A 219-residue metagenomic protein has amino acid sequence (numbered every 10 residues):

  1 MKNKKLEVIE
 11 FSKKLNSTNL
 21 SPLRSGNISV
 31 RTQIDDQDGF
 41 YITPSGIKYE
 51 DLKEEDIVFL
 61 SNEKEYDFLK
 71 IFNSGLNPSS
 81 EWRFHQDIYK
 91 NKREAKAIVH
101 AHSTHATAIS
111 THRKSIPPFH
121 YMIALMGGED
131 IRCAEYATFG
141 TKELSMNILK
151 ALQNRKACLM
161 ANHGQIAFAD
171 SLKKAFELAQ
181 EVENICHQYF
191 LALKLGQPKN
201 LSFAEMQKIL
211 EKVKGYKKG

Functional and structural regions predicted by a protein language model:
M1-G219: Glycine-rich flexible loops
